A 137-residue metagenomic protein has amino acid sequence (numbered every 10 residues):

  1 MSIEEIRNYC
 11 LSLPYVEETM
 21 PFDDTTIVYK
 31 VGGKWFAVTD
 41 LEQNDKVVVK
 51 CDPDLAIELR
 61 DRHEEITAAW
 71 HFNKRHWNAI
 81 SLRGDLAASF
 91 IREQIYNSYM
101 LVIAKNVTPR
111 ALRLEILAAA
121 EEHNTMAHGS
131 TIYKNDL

Functional and structural regions predicted by a protein language model:
M1-L137: Charge-dense, helix-prone N-terminal extensions
